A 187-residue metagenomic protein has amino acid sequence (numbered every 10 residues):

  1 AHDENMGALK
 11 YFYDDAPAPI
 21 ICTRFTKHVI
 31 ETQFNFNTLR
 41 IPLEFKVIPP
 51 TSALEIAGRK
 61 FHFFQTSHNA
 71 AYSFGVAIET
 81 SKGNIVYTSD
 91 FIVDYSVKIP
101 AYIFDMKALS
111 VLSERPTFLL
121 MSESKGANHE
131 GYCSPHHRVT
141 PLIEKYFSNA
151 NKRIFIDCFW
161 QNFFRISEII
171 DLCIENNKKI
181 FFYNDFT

Functional and structural regions predicted by a protein language model:
H2-D185: His/Asp/Glu-rich metal-coordinating catalytic cores of metallo-dependent phosphodiesterases/hydrolases acting on
